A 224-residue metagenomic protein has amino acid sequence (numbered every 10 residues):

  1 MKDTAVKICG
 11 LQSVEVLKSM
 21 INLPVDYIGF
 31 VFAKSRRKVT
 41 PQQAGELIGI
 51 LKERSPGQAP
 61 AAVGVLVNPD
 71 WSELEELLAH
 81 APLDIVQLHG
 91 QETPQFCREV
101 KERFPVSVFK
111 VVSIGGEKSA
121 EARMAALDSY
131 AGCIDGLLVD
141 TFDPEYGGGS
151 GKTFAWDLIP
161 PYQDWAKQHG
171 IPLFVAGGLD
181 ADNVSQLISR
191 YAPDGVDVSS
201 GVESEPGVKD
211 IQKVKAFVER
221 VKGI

Functional and structural regions predicted by a protein language model:
M1-G195, S200-I224: Conserved N-terminal beta1-alpha1 strand-loop-helix module at the mouth
